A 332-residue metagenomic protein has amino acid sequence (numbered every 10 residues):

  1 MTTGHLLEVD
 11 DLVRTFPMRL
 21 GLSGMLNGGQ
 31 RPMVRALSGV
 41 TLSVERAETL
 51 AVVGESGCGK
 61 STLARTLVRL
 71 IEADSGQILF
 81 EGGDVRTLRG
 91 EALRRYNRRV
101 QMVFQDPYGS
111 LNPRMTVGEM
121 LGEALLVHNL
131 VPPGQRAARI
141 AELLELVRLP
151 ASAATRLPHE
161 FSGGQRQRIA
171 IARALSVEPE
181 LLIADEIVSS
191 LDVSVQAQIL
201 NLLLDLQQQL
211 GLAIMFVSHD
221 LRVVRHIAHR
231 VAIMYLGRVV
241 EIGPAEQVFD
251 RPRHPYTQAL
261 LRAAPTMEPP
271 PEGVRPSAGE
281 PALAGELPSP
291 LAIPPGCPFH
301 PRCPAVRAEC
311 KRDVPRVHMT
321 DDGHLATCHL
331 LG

Functional and structural regions predicted by a protein language model:
M1-D250, R262, A326, G332: ABC transporter nucleotide-binding domains
T3-H5, M18-G28, M33, P244-G332: Short catalytic/signature loops enriched in Gly
